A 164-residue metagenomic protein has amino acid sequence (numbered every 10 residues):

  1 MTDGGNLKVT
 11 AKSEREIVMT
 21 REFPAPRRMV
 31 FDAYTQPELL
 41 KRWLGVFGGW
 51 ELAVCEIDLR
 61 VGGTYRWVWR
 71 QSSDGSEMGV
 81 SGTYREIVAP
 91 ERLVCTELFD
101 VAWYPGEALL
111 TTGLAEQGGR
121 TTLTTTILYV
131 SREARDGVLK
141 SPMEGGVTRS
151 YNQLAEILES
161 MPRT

Functional and structural regions predicted by a protein language model:
M1-G49: Hydrophobic ligand-binding cavity/cleft-lining segments
E14-T20, R27, L52, T64 (+4 more regions): Intrinsic-disorder/low-complexity, polar/charged segments enriched in Ser/Thr/Lys/Arg/Asp/Glu/Gln
E16, V94-T148: Beta-strand/loop substructures that line and gate deep hydrophobic ligand-binding cavities in soluble
V18, E38-E77, T164: Short beta-edge strand/loop motif at the mouth of beta-sheet-based domains
R21, V54-I57, V80-E86, E97 (+1 more regions): Hydrophobic/aromatic beta-strand elements that line small-molecule binding cavities or substrate pockets in beta-rich
R27-R28, D58-R60, R85-R92, G113-T122: A short, structured loop/turn motif at beta-sheet edges
V30, L40, Y65, Y84 (+5 more regions): Hydrophobic pocket/interface hotspot
L158-T164: Short, highly charged C-terminal tails/helix-capping segments
